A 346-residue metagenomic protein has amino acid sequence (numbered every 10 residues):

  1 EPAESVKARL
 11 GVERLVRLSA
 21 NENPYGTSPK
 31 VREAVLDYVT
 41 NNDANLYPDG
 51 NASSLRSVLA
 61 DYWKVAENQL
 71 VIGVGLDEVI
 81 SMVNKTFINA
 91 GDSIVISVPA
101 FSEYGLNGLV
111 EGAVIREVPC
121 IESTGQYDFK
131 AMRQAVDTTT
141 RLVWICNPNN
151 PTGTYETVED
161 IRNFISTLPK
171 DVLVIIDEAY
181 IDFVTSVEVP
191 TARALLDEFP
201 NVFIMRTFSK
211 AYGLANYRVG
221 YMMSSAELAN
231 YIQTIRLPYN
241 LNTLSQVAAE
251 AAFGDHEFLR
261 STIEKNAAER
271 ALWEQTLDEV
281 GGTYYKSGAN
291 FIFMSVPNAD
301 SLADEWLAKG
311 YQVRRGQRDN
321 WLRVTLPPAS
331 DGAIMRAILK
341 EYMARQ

Functional and structural regions predicted by a protein language model:
E1-G75, M82: N-terminal small-domain helix-loop-helix segment of the aminotransferase-like
R17-S19, R116-P119, L142-P148, V174-E178 (+2 more regions): Short beta-strands and strand-loop turn motifs
G26-S28, N201-Y285: PLP-dependent aminotransferase class I/II
T86-I145: PLP-dependent aminotransferase-like
L109, Q126-T138, P151-V174, E178-A211: Active-site pre-lysine segment of PLP-dependent enzymes
E159, E305-K309, R314-Q346: PLP-dependent enzyme catalytic core of the Aspartate aminotransferase-like
A267, L277-K309, L326: Conserved PLP-binding catalytic core of the aspartate aminotransferase-like
